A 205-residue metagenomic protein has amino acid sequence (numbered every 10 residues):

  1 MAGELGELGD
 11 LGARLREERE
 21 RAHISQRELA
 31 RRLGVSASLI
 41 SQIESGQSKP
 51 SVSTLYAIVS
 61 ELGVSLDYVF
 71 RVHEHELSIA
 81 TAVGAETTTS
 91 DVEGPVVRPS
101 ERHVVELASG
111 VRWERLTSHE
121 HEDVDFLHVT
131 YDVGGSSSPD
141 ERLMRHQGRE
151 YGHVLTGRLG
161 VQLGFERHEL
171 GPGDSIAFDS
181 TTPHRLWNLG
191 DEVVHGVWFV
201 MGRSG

Functional and structural regions predicted by a protein language model:
A13-R32: Short basic helix-loop element that most often maps to the first helix and adjoining turn of HTH DNA-binding modules
R27, S38, Y56: Residues within helix-turn-helix
G34-P50: Recognition helix of helix-turn-helix/homeodomain-like DNA-binding domains that insert into the DNA major groove
S53-Y68, E74: DNA major-groove recognition helix of helix-turn-helix/homeodomain DNA-binding modules
G94, P99-E141, W198, S204: A short glycine-rich, His/Asp/Glu-containing loop-to-beta-strand
V111-R112, E122, G171-P172, S180-G205: Ligand-binding loop in jelly-roll beta-barrel domains
H128-D132, R145-V161: Short, conserved beta-strand element in jelly-roll/cupin
S137, G160, R167, I176 (+1 more regions): Histidine-centered metal-chelating micro-motifs
